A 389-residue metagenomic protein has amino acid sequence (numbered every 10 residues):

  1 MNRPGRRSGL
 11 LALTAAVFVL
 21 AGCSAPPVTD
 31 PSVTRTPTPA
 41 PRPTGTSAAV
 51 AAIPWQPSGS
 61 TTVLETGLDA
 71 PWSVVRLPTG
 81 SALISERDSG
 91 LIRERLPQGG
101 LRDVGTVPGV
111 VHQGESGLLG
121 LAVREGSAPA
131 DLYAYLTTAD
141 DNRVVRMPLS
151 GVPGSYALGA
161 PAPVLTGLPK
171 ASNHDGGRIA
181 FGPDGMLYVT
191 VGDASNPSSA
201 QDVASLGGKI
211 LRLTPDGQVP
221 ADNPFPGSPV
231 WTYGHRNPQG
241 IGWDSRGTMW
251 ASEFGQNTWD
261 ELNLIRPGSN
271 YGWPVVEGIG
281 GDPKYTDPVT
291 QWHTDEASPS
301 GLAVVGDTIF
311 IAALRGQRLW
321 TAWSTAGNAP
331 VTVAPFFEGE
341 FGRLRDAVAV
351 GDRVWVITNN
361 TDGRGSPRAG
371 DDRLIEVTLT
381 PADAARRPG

Functional and structural regions predicted by a protein language model:
M1-L13: Bacterial N-terminal signal peptides that target proteins for export
V19-G22: C-terminal motif of bacterial Sec signal peptides marking the signal peptidase cleavage site
S24-N196, T248-F254, E296-A326, T332-A334 (+1 more regions): Acidic, Gly/Ser/Thr-rich repeat motifs that build Ca2+-stabilized beta-propeller blades
R102-Q113, A160-D175, L213-T232, S269-T294 (+1 more regions): Surface-exposed loop and turn segments in beta-propeller and other repeat-based domains that flank or scaffold
A139-D140, P197, G255-D260, L264-Y271: Short edge-strand/loop segments of extracellular domains
Q218, T380-P388: Short, charged low-complexity linker/loop segments at the C-terminal edge of domains
V230-T258: Repeat-solenoid scaffold signature
